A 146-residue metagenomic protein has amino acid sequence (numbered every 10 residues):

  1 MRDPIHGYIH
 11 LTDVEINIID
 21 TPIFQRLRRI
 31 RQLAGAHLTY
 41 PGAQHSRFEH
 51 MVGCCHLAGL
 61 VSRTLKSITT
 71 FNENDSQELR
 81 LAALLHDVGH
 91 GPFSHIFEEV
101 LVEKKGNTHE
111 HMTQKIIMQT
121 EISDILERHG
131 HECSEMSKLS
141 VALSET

Functional and structural regions predicted by a protein language model:
M1-I30, L38-L81, G89-T146: Sequence-structural signature of the catalytic-core scaffold of metal-dependent phosphohydrolases that act on
